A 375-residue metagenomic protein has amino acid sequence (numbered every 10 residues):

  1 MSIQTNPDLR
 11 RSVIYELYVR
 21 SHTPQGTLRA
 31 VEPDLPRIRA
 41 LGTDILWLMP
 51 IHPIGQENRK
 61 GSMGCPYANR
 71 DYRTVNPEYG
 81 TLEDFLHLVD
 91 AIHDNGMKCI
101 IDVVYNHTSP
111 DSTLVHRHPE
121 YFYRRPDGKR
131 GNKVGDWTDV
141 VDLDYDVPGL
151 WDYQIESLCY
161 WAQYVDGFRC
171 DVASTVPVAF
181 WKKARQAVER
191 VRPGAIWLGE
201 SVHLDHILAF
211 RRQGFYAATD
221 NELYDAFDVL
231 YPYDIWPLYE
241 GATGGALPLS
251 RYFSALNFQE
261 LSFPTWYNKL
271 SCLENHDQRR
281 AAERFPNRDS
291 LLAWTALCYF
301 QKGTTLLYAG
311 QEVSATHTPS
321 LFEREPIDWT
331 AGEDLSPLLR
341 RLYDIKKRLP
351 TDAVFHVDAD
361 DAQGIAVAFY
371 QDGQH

Functional and structural regions predicted by a protein language model:
S2-V13, V19-D44, P50-A162, K183-R192 (+1 more regions): Substrate-binding/active-site clefts of carbohydrate-active enzymes
S12-E16, I45, G96-I100, G167-R169 (+3 more regions): Structural preference for beta-strand elements that scaffold enzyme active sites
L17, I38, L48, Y72 (+9 more regions): Conserved, mostly hydrophobic/aromatic
W47-K60, D102-D111, D171-P177, E200-L204 (+2 more regions): Short, solvent-exposed turn/loop segments enriched in Gly/Ser/Thr/Pro and often Arg
D171-F263, K269, L297, T316-R341 (+2 more regions): Active-site-proximal helices and loops of the catalytic beta/alpha 8
L198-G199, T305-G310, P350-V357: Acidic/polar loop patches that form or flank catalytic/metal-binding clefts of enzymes that bind anionic ligands
Y267-E333: Aromatic/acidic polysaccharide-binding cleft in carbohydrate-active enzymes
A359-H375: Carbohydrate-binding surface patches
